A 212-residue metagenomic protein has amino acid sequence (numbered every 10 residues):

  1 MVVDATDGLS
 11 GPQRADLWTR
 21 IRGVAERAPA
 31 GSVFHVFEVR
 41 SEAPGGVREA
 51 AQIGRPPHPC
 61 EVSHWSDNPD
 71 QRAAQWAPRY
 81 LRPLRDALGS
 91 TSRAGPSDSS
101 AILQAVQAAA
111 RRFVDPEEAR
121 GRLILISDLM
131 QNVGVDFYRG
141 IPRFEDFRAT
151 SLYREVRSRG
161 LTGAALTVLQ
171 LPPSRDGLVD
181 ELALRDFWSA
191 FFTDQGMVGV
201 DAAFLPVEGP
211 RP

Functional and structural regions predicted by a protein language model:
M1, G31-V36, G121-L123, R159-P172 (+1 more regions): Hydrophobic beta-strand segments of well-ordered beta-sheets in folded domains
M1-G8, R85-S92, T167-P172: Acidic/histidine-rich, surface-exposed loop or edge segments in extracytoplasmic proteins
M1-N68, R122-I124, E208: Von Willebrand factor
T6, L129-M130: Catalytic metal-binding/acid-base residues of hydrolase active sites
A15-G23, V106-A108, E145-R154: N-terminal post-signal-peptidase region of extra-cytosolic proteins
S63-A119: Von Willebrand factor
M130-L184: VWA/integrin I-like adhesion module and closely mimicked acidic/polar interface patches used
V168-P212: P/S/T/G-enriched low-complexity
